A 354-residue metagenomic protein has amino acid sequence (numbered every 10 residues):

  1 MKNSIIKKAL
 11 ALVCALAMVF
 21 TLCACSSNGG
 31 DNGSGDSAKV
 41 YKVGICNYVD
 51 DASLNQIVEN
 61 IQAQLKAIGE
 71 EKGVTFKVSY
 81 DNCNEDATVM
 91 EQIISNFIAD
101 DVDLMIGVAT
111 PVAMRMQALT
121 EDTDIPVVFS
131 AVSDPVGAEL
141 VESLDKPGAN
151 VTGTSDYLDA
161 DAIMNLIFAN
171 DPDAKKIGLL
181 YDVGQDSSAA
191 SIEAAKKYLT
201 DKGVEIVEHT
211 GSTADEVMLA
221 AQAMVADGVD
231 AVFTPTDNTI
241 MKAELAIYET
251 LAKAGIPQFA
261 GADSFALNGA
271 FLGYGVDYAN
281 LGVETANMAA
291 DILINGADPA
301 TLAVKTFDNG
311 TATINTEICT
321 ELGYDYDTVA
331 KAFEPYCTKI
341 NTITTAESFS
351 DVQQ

Functional and structural regions predicted by a protein language model:
M1-V13: Bacterial N-terminal signal peptides that target proteins for export
F20-A24: C-terminal motif of bacterial Sec signal peptides marking the signal peptidase cleavage site
S26-N28: Bacterial signal peptide processing site
D36, D134-K176, V276-A297: Hydrophobic alpha-helical segments within soluble ligand-binding/sensing domains
V40-A63, I68, S79-V89, G184-S188 (+1 more regions): Extracytoplasmic "Venus flytrap"
V43, I61, T152-K202, D298 (+1 more regions): An alpha-beta-alpha
S79-E142, D237-A252, I256-G261: Beta-alpha junction/loop-to-helix N-cap segments that form part of ligand/metal-binding clefts
D291-Q354: Hinge/cleft segment of the Venus flytrap/periplasmic-binding protein
